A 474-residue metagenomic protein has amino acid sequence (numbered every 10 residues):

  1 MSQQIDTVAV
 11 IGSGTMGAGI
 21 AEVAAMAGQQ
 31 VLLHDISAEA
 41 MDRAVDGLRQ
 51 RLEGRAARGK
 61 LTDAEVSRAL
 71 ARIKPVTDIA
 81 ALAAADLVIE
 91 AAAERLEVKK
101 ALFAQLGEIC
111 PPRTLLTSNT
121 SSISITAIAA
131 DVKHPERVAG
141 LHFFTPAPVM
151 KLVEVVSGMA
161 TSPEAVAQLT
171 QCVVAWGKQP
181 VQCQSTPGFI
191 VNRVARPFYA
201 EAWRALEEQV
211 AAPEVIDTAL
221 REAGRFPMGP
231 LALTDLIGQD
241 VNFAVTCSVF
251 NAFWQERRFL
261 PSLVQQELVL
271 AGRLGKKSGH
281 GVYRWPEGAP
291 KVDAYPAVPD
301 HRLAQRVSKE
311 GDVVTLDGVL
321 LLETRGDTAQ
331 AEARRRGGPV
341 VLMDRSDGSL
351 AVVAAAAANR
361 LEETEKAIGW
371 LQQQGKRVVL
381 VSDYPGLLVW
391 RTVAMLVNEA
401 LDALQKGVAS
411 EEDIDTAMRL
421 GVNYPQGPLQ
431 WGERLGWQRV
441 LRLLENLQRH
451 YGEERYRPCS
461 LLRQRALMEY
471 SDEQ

Functional and structural regions predicted by a protein language model:
M1-R51, K74, R302-G311, G337-P339 (+1 more regions): NAD(P)+-binding Rossmann beta1-loop-alpha1 motif at the extreme N-terminus of oxidoreductases
S2-Q4, A27-Q29, K178-S185, P197 (+2 more regions): NAD(P)-dependent Rossmann-like dehydrogenase/reductase catalytic/cofactor-binding core
I11, G19, V76, A91 (+4 more regions): Structural motif
L32, K74, I89, A139-L141 (+3 more regions): Hydrophobic/aromatic beta-strand patches that form the interior of the parallel beta-sheet core in alpha/beta enzyme
A40, A56-L115, I123, D312-A329: Rossmann-like NAD(P)-binding element
L61-K74, E136-R137, K178, G338 (+1 more regions): A short helix-to-beta-strand connector/capping loop
A101-V149, S157-T170, V319-E363: Rossmann-fold NAD(P)-binding glycine/threonine-rich loop
I190-R193, A202-A205: Conserved anion/nucleotide-ligand pocket segment
